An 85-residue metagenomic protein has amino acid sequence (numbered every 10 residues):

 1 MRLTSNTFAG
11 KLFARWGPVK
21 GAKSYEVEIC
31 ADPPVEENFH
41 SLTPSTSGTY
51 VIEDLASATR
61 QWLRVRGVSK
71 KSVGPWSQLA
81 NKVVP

Functional and structural regions predicted by a protein language model:
M1-G21, S57, K71-P85: Pro/Thr/Ser/Gly-rich low-complexity, intrinsically disordered linker/stalk tracts
G10, E26, P34-E36, T59-W62: A broad, structure-centric signal for solvent-exposed, well-ordered loop/edge residues that line or flank functional
L12, T46-V51: Short S/T/G- and acidic-enriched coil/turn segments that sit immediately N-terminal to beta-strands in beta-sandwich
A14-W16, E26-I29, I52, Q61-V65: An aromatic-rich alpha-helical recognition segment common to small helix-rich domains
G17-D32, E36-N38: Solvent-exposed loop/turn segments flanking beta-strands in beta-repeat/beta-sandwich domains
H40-T46: Short beta-strand segments within Ig-like beta-sandwich modules, predominantly Fibronectin type-III
Y50-P75: Beta-strand-rich modules
